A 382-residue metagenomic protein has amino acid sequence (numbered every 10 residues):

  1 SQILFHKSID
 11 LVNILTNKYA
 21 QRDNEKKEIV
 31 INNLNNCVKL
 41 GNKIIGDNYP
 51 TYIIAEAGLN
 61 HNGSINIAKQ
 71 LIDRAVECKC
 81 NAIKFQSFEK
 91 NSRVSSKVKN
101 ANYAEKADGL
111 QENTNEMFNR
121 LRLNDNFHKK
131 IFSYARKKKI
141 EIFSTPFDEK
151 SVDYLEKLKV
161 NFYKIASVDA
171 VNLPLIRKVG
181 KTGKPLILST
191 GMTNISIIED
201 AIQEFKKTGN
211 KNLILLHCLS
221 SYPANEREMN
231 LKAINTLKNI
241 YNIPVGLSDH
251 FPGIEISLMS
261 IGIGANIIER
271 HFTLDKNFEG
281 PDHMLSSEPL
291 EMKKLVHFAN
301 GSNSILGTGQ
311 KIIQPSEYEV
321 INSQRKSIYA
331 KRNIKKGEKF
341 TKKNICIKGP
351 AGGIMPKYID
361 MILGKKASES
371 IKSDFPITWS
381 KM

Functional and structural regions predicted by a protein language model:
I3-M382: Catalytic cores and adjacent flexible loops of soluble metabolic enzymes that perform enolate/carbanion chemistry on
